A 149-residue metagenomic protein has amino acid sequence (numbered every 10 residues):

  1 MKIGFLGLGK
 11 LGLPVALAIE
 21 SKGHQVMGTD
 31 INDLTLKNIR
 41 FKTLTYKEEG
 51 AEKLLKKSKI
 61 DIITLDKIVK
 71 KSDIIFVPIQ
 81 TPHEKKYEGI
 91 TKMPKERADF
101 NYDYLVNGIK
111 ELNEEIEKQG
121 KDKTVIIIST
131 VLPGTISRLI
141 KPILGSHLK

Functional and structural regions predicted by a protein language model:
M1-T43, D61-T64: NAD(P)+-binding Rossmann beta1-loop-alpha1 motif at the extreme N-terminus of oxidoreductases
G23, K71-S72: Short, well-ordered alpha-helix to beta-strand connector turns
K37-R40, E52, K141, G145: Class I S-adenosyl-L-methionine
R40-K57: Short, conserved SAM-binding/catalytic segment of Class I S-adenosyl-L-methionine-dependent methyltransferases
K57-K71: Short acidic low-complexity segments
I75-F76: N-terminal Rossmann-like NAD(P) cofactor-binding module of classical short-chain dehydrogenase/reductase
I79-Q80: Conserved NAD(P)H cofactor-binding loop of Rossmann-fold oxidoreductase domains
H83-K149: Rossmann-like NAD(P)(H) cofactor-binding subdomain of soluble oxidoreductases
